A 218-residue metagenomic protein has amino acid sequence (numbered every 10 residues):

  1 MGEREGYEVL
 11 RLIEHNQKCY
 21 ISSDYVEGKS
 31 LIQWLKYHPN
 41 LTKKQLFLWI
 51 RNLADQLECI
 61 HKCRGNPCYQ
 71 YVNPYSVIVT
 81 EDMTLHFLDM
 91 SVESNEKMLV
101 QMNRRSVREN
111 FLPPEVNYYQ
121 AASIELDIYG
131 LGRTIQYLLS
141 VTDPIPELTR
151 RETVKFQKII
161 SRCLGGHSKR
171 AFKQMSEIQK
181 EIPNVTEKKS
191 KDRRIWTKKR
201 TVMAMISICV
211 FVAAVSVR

Functional and structural regions predicted by a protein language model:
G2-N16, G65: Conserved HxN/HPN-centered segment at the entrance to the catalytic loop of eukaryotic protein kinase-like domains
H15-S30, W34: Conserved short submotifs of the Hanks-type protein kinase catalytic core that shape the nucleotide-binding pocket
W49-I50: Activation segment signature within eukaryotic-like protein kinase domains
A54-C68: Protein kinase catalytic-loop region centered on the HRD/HxD motif
P74-S91: Conserved protein kinase catalytic/activation segment
I128-S140: Short, conserved alpha-helix in the C-lobe of eukaryotic-like protein kinase catalytic domains
R150-G166: Conserved C-terminal C-lobe helix
G165-D192: Terminal C-lobe "cap" of eukaryotic-type protein kinase domains
